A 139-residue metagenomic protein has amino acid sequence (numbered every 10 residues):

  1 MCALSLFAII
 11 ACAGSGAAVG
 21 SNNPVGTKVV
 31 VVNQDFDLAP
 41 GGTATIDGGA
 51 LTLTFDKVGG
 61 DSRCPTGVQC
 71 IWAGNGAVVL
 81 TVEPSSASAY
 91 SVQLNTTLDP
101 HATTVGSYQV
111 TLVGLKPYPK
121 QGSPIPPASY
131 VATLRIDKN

Functional and structural regions predicted by a protein language model:
M1-S5: Sec-dependent N-terminal signal peptides
A8-A11: C-terminal motif of bacterial Sec signal peptides marking the signal peptidase cleavage site
A13-A17: Bacterial signal peptide processing site
A18-P40: N-terminal low-complexity, Pro/Thr/Ser-rich intrinsically disordered segments that act as propeptides or flexible
N33-P65: Post-signal-peptide N-terminal segment of Sec-exported extracytoplasmic proteins
T52-N95: Mature extracytoplasmic domains of secretory-pathway proteins
N95-G114: Short Fe-S-cluster ligation motifs
L115-S129, T133-D137: Short, exposed beta-strand-loop hairpins at the edges of beta-sheets in extracellular/periplasmic proteins
